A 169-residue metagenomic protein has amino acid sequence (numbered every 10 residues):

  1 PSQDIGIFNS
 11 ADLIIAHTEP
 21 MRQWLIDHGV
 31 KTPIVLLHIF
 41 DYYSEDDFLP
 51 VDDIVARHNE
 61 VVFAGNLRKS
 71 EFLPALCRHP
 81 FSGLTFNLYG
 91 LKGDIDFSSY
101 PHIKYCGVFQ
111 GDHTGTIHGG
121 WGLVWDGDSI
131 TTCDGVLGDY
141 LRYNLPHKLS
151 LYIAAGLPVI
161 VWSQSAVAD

Functional and structural regions predicted by a protein language model:
S2-I14: Membrane-proximal helix-turn-helix segments that form the acceptor-binding/catalytic region of lipid-linked
G6-F8, I26-H28, L37, P74-P80 (+1 more regions): Hydrophobic transmembrane helix bundles of membrane-integrated enzymes that assemble and modify cell-envelope
A11-I34, D46, S165: A short, active-site helix/loop in glycosyltransferases that binds the activated sugar's phosphate group
I15, V35-L37, N87, L123 (+1 more regions): Hydrophobic/aromatic beta-strand patches that form the interior of the parallel beta-sheet core in alpha/beta enzyme
T18-R22, L88-D96, V108-Q110, D128 (+1 more regions): Short, polar loop motifs at secondary-structure junctions
H28-D41, L157: P-loop/Walker A phosphate-binding loop and immediately adjacent motor/lid segment at beta-alpha junctions
Y42-H118: Conserved catalytic-core segment of nucleotide-activated headgroup transferases in glycan assembly
T114-A155, V161-A168: Nucleotide-sugar-dependent
